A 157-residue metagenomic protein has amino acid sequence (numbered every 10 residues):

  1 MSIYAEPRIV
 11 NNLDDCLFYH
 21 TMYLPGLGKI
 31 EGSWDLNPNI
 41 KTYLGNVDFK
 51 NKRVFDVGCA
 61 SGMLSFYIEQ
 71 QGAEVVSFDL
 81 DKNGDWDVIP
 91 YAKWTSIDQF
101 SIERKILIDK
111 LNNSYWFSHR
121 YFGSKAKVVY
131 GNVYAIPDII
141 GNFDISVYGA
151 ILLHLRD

Functional and structural regions predicted by a protein language model:
M1-P25: N-terminal, positively charged/glycine-rich alpha-helical extensions of SAM-dependent methyltransferases
I30-N51: Conserved alpha-helix/loop element of class I SAM-dependent methyltransferases that forms part of the SAM/SAH-binding
V47-K52, S124, I140-G141: Structured loop/turn residues at beta-strand edges in well-structured enzyme cores
K52-A60, V76: Conserved class I S-adenosyl-L-methionine
M63-A135: Class I SAM-dependent methyltransferase SAM/SAH-binding core
I136-S146: A short acidic, Gly/Pro-enriched loop at the edge of an enzyme's catalytic core that lines a small-molecule cofactor
Y148-I151: A short beta-strand submotif of the Rossmann-like class I SAM-dependent methyltransferase core that lines
L155-D157: A short, conserved alpha-helix within the catalytic core of class I
